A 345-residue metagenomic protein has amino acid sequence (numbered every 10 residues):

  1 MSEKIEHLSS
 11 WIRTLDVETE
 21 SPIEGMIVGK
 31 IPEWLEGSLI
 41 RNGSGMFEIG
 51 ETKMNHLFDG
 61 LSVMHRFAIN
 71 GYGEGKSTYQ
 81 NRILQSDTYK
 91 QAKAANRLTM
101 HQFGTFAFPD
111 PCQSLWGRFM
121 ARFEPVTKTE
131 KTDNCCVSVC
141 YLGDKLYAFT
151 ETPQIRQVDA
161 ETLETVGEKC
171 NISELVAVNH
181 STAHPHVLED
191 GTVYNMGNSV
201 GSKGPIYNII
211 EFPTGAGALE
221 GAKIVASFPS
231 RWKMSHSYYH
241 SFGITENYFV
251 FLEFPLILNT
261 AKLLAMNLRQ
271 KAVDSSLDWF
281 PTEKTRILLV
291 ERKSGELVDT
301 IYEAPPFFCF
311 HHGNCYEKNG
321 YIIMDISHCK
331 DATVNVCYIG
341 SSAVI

Functional and structural regions predicted by a protein language model:
M1-I345: Beta-propeller domains
